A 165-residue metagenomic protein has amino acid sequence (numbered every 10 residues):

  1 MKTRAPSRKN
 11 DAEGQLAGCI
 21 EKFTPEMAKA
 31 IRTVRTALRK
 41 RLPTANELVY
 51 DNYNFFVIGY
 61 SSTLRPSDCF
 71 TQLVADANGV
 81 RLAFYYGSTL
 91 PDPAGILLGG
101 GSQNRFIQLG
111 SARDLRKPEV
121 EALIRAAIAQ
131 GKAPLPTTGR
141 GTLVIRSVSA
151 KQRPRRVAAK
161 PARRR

Functional and structural regions predicted by a protein language model:
M1-R165: Charge-dense, helix-prone N-terminal extensions
